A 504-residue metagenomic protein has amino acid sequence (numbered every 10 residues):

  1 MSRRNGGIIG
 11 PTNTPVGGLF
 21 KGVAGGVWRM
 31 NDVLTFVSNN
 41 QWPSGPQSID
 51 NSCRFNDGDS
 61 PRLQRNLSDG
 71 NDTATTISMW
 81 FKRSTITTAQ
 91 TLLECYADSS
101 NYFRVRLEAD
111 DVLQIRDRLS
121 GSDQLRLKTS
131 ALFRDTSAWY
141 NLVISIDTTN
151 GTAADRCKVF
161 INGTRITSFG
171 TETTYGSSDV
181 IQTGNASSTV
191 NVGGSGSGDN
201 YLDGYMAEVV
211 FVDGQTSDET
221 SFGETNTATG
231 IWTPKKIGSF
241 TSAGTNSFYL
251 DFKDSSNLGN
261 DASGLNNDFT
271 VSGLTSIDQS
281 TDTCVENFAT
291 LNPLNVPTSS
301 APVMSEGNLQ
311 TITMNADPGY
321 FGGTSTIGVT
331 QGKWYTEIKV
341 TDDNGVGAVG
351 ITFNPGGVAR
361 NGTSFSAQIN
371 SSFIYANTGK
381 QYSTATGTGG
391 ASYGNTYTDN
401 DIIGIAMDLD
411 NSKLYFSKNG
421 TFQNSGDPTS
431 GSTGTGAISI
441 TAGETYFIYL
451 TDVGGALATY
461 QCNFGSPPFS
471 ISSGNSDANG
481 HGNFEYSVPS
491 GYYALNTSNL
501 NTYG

Functional and structural regions predicted by a protein language model:
S2-N5, G10-N51, G58, G151-A153 (+6 more regions): Extended recognition patches within non-cytosolic domains
G25-T73, V112, R118-Q124, N185-V192 (+1 more regions): Low-complexity, glycine/proline/serine-rich flexible segments
V37-D57, S78-T87, R104-S178, Q381-T384 (+2 more regions): Extracellular glycan-interaction surfaces
D57-T75, L125-R134, S195-G198, P234-T241 (+2 more regions): Short surface loop/edge beta-strand patches of beta-sandwich-type extracellular domains that form ligand-contact sites
D59-I115, N150-A153, Q215-T220, I327-T330 (+2 more regions): Extracellular glycan-recognition modules
I77-T85, L142-I144, M206-F211, L250-D251 (+4 more regions): Short hydrophobic/aromatic patches on beta-strands that form ligand-binding or substrate-lining surfaces
I181-M206: Extracellular glycan-interaction patches encoded by glycine-rich segments
A348-I402: Glycine-aromatic-enriched beta-strand/loop faces of beta-sandwich-type recognition domains, especially lectin-like
